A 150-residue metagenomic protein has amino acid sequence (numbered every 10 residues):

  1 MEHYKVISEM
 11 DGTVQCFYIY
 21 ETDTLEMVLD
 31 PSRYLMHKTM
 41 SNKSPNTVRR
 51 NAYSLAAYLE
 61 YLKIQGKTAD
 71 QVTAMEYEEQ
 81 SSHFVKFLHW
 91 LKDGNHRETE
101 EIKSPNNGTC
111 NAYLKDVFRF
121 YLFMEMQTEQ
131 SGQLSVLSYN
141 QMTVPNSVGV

Functional and structural regions predicted by a protein language model:
M1-K43, A52, A56: Basic/aromatic DNA-contact patch characteristic of tyrosine site-specific recombinases
P31-N46, L55-G149: N-terminal core-binding DNA-recognition domain of tyrosine recombinases/integrases
